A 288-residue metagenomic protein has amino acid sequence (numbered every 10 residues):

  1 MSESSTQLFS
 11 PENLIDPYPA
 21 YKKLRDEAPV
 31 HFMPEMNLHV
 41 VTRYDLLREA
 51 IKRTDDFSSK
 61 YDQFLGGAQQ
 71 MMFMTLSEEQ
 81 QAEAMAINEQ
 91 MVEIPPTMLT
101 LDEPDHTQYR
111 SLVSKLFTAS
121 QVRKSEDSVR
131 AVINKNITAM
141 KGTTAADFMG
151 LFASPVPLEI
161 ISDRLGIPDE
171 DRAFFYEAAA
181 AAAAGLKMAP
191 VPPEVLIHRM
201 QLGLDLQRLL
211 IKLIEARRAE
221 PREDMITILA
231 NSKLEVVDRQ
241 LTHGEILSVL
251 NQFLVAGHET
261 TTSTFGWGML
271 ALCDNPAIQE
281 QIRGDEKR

Functional and structural regions predicted by a protein language model:
M1-R288: Cytochrome P450
